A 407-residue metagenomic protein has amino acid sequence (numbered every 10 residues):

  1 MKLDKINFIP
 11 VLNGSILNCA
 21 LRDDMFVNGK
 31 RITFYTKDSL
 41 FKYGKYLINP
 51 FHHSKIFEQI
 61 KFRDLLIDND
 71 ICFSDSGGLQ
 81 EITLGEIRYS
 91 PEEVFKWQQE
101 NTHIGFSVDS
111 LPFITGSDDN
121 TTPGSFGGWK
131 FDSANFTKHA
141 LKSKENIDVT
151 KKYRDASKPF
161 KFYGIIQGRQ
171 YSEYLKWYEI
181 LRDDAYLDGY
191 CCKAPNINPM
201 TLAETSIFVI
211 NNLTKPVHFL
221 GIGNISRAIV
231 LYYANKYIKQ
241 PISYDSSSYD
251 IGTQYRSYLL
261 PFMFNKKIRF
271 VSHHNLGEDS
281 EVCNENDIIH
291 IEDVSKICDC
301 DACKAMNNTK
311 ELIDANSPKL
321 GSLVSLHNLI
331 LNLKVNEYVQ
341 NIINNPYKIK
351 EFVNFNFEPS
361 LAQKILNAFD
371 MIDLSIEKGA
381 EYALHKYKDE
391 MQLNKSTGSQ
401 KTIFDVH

Functional and structural regions predicted by a protein language model:
M1-R154, D370-D373, K388-H407: Non-catalytic, usually N-terminal nucleic-acid engagement modules in DNA/RNA processing proteins
K2-K5, K30, K37, K42-K45 (+24 more regions): Context-gated lysine
N7, N13, N18, N28 (+22 more regions): Detector for Asparagine
V11, F26, F41, S74 (+5 more regions): Generic detector of intrinsically disordered, low-complexity, polar/charged segments
R22-L40, K55-R63, L84-K96, G127-Y153 (+5 more regions): Well-ordered, non-membrane alpha-helical segments in soluble/globular domains
K142, N146-K152, Y163-Q167, Y171 (+4 more regions): Unusually extended, aromatic-enriched hydrophobic runs near protein termini
A156-N307: Glycine-rich phosphate/ribose-binding loops and adjacent secondary-structure elements that form binding surfaces
P241, S247-H407: Gly/Ser/Thr/Ala-enriched C-terminal appendages of enzymes
